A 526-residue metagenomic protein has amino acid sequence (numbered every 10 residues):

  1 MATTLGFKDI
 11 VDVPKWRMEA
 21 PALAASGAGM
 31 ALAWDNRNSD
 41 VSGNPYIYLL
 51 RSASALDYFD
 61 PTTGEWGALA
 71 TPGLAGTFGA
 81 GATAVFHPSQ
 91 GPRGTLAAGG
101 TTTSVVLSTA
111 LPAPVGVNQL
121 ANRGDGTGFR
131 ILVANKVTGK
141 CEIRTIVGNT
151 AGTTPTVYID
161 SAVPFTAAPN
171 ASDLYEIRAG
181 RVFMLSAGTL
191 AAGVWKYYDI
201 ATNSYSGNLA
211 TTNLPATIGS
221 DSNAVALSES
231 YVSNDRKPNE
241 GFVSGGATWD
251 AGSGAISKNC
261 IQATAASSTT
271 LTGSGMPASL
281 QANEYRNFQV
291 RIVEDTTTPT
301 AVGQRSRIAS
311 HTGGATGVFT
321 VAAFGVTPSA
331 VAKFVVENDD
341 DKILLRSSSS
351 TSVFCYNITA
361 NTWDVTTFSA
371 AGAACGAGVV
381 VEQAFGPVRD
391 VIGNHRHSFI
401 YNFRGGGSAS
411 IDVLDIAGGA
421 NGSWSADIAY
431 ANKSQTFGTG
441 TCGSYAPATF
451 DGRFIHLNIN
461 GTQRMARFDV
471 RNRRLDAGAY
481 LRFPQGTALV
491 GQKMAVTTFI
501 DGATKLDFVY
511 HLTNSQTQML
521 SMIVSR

Functional and structural regions predicted by a protein language model:
A2-A28, A55-G91, A192-D221, V225-L227 (+5 more regions): Trp- and S/T/G-rich repeat-edge/linker motifs of beta-rich repeat architectures
V11-M18, Q90-T95, L174-F183, G254-T264 (+2 more regions): Short domain-boundary/entry signatures in modular proteins, especially in secreted/extracellular architectures
A28-G43, T83-Q90, N223-I256, V381-H395 (+2 more regions): Structural signature of eukaryotic scaffold interfaces centered on beta-propeller domains
A31-W34, G43-L49, G126-A134, F183-M184 (+9 more regions): Short hydrophobic/aromatic-rich beta-strand motifs
N36, L50-S54, V133-T138, L185-A191 (+6 more regions): Short, flexible beta-strand-to-coil junctions
P45-L50, G180-A187, S233, E240-F242 (+4 more regions): Short beta-strand elements that form the blades of beta-propeller/WD-repeat-like and other beta-sheet-rich scaffold
L69-F78, S89-A171, R178, N208-P215 (+5 more regions): Autoprocessing Asn-cyclization modules and mimics
A488-R526: Blade-level signature of beta-propeller repeat domains, shared across WD40, Kelch, NHL, RCC1 and BNR/Asp-box propellers
